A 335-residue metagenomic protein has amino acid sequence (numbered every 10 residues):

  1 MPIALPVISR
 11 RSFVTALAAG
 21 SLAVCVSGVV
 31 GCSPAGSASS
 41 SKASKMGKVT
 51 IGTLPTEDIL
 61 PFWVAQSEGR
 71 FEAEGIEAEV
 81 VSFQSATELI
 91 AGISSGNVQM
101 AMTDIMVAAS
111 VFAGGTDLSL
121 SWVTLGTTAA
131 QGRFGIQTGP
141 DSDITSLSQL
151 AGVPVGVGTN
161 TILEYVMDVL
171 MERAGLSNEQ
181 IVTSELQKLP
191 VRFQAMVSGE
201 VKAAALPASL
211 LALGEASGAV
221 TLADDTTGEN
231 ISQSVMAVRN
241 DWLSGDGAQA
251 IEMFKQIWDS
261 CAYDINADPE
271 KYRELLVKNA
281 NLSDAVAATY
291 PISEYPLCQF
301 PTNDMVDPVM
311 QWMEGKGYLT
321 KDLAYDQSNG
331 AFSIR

Functional and structural regions predicted by a protein language model:
M1-I8, A16-S27: N-terminal secretory signal peptides
V29-S41: Bacterial lipoprotein signal-peptidase II cleavage site
K42-S177, T183-L186, K202-A208, D224 (+1 more regions): Short, glycine-/small- and polar/acidic-enriched structural segments that line small-molecule recognition paths
A73, T127-A129, E229, P296-D304 (+1 more regions): Short, solvent-exposed loop/beta-turn-alpha elements that line the ligand-binding surface or hinge of extracytoplasmic
I93, L150, M167, M196 (+2 more regions): Buried hydrophobic packing residues in well-ordered domains
M106, T183-S184, K188-L276: Pocket-lining segment of extracytoplasmic ligand-binding domains
S244-T320: Secondary-structure end/capping motifs
Q311-R335: Conserved C-terminal helix/tail region of periplasmic/extracytoplasmic solute-binding proteins
